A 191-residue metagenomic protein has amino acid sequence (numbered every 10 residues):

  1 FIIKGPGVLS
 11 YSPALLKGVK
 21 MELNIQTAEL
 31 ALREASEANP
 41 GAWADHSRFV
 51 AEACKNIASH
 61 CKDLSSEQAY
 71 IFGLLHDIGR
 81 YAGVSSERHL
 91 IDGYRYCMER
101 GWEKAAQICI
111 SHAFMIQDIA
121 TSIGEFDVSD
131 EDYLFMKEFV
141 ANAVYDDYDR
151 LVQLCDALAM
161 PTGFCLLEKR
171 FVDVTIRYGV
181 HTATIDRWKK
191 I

Functional and structural regions predicted by a protein language model:
F1-K20: Short, Lys/Arg-enriched N-terminal segments with co-localized hydrophobic residues within the first ~10-30 amino acids
M21-I25, S47: Conserved N-terminal diphosphate/IPP-binding helix and adjacent helical/loop segment of trans-prenyltransferase domains
I25-N39: Generic N-terminal amphipathic, Lys/Arg-enriched alpha-helix
Q26, A53, I57: Active-site hotspot residues in diverse enzymes, especially metal/ion-binding acidic/histidine motifs
R33-E37, H60-V174: Divalent metal-dependent catalytic cores for phosphoryl transfer on phosphate-bearing substrates
A42-A44: A short, charge-rich alpha-helical start-of-domain segment used by transcription regulators
C165-I191: Divalent-cation-assisted or electrostatically stabilized phosphate/pyrophosphate-binding catalytic cores
